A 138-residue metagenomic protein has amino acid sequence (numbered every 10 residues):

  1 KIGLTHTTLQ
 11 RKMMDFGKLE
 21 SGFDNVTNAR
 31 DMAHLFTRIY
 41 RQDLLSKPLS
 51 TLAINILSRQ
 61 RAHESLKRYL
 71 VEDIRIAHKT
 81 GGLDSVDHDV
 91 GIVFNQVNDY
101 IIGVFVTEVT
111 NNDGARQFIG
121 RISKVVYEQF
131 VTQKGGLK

Functional and structural regions predicted by a protein language model:
K1-R41: Mid-domain, small-residue-enriched loop/turn segments at the edges of structured enzyme/sensor domains
H34-E64, L70-K138: Structured C-terminal helix/loop/strand segments within mature extracytoplasmic catalytic/sensor domains
